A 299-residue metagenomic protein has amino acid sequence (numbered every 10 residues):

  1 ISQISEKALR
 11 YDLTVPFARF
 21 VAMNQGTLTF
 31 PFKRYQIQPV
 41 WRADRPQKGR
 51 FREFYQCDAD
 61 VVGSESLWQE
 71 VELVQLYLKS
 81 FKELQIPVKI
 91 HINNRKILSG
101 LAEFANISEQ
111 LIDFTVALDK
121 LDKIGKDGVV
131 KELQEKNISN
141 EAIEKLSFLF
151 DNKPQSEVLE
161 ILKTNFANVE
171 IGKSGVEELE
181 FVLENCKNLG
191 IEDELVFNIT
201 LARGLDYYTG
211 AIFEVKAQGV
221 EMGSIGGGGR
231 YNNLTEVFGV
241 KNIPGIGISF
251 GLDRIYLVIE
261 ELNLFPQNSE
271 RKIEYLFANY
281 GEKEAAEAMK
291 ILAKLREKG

Functional and structural regions predicted by a protein language model:
I1, N106-Q134, I138, A217-Q218: Acidic, His- and aromatic-enriched active-site or binding-groove loops in soluble protein domains that engage sugars
Q3-I4, D12-T27, K33-P87, K96 (+1 more regions): Positively charged, Gly/Ser-enriched RNA/tRNA-binding surfaces
Q85, I90-G100, N106: Glycine-rich, mobile lid/loop segments that gate access to catalytic sites or pores
I90-N93, L121-G125, S174: Short acidic alpha-helix initiation/capping motifs at coil-to-helix transition points, especially at protein N-termini
